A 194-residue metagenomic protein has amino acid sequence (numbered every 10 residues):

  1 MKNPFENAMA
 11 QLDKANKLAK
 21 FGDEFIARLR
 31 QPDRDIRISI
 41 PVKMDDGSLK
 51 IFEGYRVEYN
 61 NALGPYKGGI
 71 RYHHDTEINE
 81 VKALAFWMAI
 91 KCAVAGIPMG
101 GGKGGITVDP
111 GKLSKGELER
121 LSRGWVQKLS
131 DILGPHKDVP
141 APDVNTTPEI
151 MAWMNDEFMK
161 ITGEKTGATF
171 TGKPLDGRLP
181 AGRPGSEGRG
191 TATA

Functional and structural regions predicted by a protein language model:
K2-S39: Short, Gly/Pro- and small/polar-rich lid/capping loops
F5, M9, I78, T147-M151: Alpha-helix initiation and N-capping motif
E6, A10, K50, E187-A194: Active-site-lining helix/loop region of Rossmann-like oxidoreductase modules
L12-A19, A85-M88, W125, L129-L133 (+1 more regions): Hydrophobic, Leu/Ile/Phe/Ala-enriched alpha-helical segments that form helix-helix packing faces
L18-P32, Y59-H74, G104, S130-A141: Charged, low-complexity, helix/coiled-coil-prone segments
I38-P110: Glycine-rich, N-terminal phosphate-binding loop and its surrounding beta-alpha-beta segment
H73, A93-A194: Glycine/serine-rich phosphate-binding loop and adjoining beta1-alpha1 elements at the start of nucleotide-handling
